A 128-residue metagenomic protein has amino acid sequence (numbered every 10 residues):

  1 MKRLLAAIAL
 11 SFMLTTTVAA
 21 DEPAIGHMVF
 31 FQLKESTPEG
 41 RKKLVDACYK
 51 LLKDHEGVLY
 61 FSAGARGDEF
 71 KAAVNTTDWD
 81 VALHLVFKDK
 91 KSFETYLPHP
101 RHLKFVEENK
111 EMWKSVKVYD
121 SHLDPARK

Functional and structural regions predicted by a protein language model:
M1-L4: Positively charged n-region of N-terminal signal peptides that target proteins for export
A6-T15: Bacterial N-terminal signal peptides
S11, C48, A65, P100 (+1 more regions): Alpha-helix boundary/capping residues
T16-H84, K88-T95, H122-K128: Short S/T/G/P-rich N-terminal loop/turn motif that feeds into the first structured element of a domain
F93, P98, L103, E107-N109: C-terminal structural segments of small proteins and small subunits
E108, M112-K128: C-terminal partner/receptor-binding element of secreted or periplasmic proteins
